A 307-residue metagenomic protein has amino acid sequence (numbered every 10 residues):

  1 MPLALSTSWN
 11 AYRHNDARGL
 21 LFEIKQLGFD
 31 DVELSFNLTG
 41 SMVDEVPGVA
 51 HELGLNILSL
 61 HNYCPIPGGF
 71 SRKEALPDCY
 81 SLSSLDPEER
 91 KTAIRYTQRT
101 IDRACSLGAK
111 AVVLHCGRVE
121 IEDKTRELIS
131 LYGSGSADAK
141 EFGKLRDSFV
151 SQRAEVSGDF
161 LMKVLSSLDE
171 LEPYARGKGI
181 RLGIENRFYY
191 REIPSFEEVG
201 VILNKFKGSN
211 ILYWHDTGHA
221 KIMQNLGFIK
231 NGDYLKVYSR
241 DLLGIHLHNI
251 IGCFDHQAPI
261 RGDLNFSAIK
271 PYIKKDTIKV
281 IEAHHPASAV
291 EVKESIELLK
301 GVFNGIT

Functional and structural regions predicted by a protein language model:
M1-T100, C105-S106, L131-E141, K300 (+1 more regions): N-terminal pre-domain/capping segments
P2-A4, W9-K25, G40, H51 (+3 more regions): Histidine-acidic metal/acid-base catalytic patches
F29, L55, G177, G208 (+1 more regions): Active-site acidic short loop of glycosyltransferases
D31, S59, G183-E185, W214-H215 (+2 more regions): Generic enzyme active-site microenvironment
L38-T39, C64, R118-V119, Y189 (+1 more regions): Conserved beta-strand edge residues that scaffold enzyme active sites
V46, F70-R72, D123-E127, F196 (+1 more regions): Short aromatic-enriched loop/helix-cap "lid" or pocket-rim segments at secondary-structure transitions that line
H61-P65, L114-V119, H248-N249: Short loop/turn segments at strand-loop or loop-helix junctions that form parts of catalytic or ligand-binding pockets
L82-Y213: Active-site acidic/histidine proton-transfer and metal-coordination neighborhood in alpha/beta enzyme cores
